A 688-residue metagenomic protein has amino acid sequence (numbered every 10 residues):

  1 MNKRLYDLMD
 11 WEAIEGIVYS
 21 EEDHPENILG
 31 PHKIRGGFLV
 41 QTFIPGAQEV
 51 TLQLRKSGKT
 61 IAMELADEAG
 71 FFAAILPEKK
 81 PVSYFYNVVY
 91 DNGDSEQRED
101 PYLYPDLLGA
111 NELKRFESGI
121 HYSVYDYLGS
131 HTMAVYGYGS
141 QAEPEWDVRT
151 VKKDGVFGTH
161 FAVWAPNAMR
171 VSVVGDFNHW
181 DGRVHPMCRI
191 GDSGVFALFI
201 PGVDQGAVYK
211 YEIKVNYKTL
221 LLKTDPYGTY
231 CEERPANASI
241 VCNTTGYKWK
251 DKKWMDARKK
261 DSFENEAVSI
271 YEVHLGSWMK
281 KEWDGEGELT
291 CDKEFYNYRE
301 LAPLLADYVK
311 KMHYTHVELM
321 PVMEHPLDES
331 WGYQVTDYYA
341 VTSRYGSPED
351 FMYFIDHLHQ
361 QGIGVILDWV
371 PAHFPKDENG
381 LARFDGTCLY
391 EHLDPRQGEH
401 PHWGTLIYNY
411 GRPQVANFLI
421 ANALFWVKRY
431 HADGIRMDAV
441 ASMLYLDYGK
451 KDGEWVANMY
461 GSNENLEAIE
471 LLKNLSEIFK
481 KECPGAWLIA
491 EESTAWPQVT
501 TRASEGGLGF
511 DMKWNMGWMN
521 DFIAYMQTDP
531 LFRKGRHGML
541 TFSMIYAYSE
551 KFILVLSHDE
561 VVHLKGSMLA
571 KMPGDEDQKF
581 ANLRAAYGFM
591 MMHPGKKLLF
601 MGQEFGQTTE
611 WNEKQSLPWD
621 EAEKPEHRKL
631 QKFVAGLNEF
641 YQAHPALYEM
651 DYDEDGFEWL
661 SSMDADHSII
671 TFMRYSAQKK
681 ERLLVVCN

Functional and structural regions predicted by a protein language model:
M1-R35, K56-I61, A66-H160, A165 (+4 more regions): The feature marks proteins involved in alpha-glucan
N27, P31-H32, G36-G46, F157-H160 (+2 more regions): Carbohydrate-binding surface patches
V40-T42, G46-I61, V163, A168-R183 (+1 more regions): Beta-strand-rich binding/interaction modules
T42, V163, Y211, V273 (+13 more regions): Conserved, mostly hydrophobic/aromatic
Q48, M169, Y314-V317, D433 (+1 more regions): Short acidic/polar active-site loop segments enriched in Thr and Asp
T229-E232, G246, K252-N265, H274-E464: Substrate-binding/active-site clefts of carbohydrate-active enzymes
R234, H431-D433, K451-S616, E621 (+1 more regions): Conserved alpha/beta catalytic core and glycan-binding cleft of carbohydrate-active enzymes
P625-L647: Catalytic cores of secreted or luminal carbohydrate-active enzymes
